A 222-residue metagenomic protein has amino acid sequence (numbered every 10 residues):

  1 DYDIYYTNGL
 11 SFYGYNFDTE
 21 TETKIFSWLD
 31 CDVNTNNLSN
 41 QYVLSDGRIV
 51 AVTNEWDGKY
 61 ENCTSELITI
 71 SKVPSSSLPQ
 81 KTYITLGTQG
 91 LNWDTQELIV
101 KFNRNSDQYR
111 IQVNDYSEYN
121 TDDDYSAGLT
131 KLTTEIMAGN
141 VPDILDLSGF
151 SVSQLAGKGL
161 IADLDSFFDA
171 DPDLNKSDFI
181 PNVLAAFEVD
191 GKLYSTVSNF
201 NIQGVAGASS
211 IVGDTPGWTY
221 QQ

Functional and structural regions predicted by a protein language model:
D1-N8, Y13, Y42-G58: Short beta-strand elements that form the blades of beta-propeller/WD-repeat-like and other beta-sheet-rich scaffold
F12-C31, T64-S77: Surface-exposed loop/turn elements that mediate protein-protein interactions on large endomembrane-trafficking
V33-R48, T130: Signature of short aromatic-glycine-proline-rich micro-motifs recurring in repeat-based ectodomains
T69-T85, R104-N105, G191: Immediate post-signal peptide segment of exported/extracytoplasmic ligand-binding proteins
P79-N92, Y109-Y116, I144, Y194: Short, well-ordered beta-strand elements
L98-N114: Short alpha-helix C-terminal cap/hinge motif
R110-F179, A186-E188, K192, T215: Extracytoplasmic "Venus flytrap"/periplasmic binding protein-like
A185-Q222: Helix-loop-helix "hinge/cap" segment bordering the ligand-binding cleft or interdomain interface
